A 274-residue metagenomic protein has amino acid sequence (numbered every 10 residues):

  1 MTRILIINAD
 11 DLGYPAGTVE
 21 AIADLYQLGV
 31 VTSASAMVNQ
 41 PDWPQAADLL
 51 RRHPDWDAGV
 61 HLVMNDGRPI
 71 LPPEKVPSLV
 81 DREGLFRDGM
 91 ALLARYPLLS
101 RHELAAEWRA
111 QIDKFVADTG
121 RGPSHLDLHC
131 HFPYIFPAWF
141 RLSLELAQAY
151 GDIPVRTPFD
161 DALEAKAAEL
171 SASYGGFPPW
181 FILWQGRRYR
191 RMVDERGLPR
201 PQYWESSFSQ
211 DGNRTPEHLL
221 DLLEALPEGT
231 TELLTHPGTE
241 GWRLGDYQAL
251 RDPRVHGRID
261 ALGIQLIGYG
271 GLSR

Functional and structural regions predicted by a protein language model:
M1-I6, A16-H125, P137-R274: Terminal accessory/targeting
A9-L12: DG-centered beta-turn motif at the end of beta-strands
H129-Y134: Short, internal active-site loops enriched in acidic
